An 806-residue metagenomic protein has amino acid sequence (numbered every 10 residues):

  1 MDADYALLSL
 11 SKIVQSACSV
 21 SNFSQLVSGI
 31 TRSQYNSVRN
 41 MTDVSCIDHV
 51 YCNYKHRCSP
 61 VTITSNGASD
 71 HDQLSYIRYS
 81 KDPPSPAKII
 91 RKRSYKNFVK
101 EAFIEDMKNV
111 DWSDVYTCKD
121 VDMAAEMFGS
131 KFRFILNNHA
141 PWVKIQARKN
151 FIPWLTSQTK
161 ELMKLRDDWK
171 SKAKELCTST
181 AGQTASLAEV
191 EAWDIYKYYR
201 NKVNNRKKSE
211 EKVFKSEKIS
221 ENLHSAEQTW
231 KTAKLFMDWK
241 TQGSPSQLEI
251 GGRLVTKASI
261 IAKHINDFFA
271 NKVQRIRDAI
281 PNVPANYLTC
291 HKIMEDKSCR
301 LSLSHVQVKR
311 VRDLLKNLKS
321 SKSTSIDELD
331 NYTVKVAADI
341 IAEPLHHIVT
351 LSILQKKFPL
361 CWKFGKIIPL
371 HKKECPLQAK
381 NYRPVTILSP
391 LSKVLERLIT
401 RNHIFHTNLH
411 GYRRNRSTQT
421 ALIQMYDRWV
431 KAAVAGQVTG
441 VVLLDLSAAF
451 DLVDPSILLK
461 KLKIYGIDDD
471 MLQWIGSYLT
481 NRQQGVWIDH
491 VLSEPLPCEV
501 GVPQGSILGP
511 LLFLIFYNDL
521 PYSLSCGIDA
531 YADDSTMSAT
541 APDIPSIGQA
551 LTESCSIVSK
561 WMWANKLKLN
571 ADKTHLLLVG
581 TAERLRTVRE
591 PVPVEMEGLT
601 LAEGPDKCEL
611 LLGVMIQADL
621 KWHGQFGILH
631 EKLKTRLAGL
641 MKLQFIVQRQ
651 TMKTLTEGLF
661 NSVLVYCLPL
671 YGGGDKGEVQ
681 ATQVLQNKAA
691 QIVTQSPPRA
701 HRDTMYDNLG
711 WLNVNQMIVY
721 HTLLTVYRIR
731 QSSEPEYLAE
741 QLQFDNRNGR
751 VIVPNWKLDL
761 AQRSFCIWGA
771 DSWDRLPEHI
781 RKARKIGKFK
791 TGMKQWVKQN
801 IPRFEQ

Functional and structural regions predicted by a protein language model:
M1-A6, K81-T256, T654-E657, L664 (+3 more regions): Arg/Lys-enriched, amphipathic patches
Q15, S21, S33, V44-I47 (+7 more regions): Basic/polar low-complexity segments
C18, C52-K149, Q242, G251-L254 (+9 more regions): Surface polyanion/phosphate-binding segment centered on an Asp-His-Pro turn
I30-I47, N53-Y54, V61-T62, L492 (+2 more regions): Short, conserved micro-motifs composed of acidic
V121, Q158, A226-K380, T386 (+6 more regions): Surface-exposed loop/turn segments and immediately adjacent short secondary-structure elements within folded domains
Q146-N150, L155, I219, N402 (+5 more regions): Non-catalytic, peripheral interaction segments enriched in hydrophobic/basic residues
F269, K297-P503, A539-T540: Conserved pre-catalytic core of RNA-dependent polymerases
I399-L409, V434, P510-A539: Active-site palm subdomain of RNA-directed nucleic acid polymerases
